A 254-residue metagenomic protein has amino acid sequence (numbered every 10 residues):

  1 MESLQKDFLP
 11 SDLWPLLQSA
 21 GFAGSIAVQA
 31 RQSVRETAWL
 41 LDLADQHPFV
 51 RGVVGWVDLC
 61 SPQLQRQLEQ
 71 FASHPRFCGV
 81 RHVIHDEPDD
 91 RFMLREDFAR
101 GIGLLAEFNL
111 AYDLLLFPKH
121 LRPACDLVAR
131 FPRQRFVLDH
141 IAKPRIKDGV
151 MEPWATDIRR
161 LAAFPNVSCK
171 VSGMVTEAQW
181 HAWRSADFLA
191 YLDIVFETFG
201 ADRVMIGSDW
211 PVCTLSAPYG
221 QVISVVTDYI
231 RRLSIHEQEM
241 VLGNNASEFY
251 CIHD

Functional and structural regions predicted by a protein language model:
M1-A23, H47, S73-E87, Q134-R135 (+2 more regions): Active-site gating loops and adjacent loop-to-helix segments of metal-dependent hydrolytic enzymes
L4-G24, I194, T198-M205, T214-D254: Mid-to-C-terminal alpha-helical segments outside catalytic/metal-binding sites
D12-L17, E36-L43, Q67-F71, D97-L104 (+4 more regions): A general structural detector for well-ordered alpha-helical segments in enzyme core domains, enriched
S25, L40, V53, V80 (+6 more regions): Conserved, mostly hydrophobic/aromatic
I26-Q29, K170-G173, M205-G207, L242: Short beta-strand segments
A30, V57, I141, D209-W210: Active-site metal-binding loops of divalent metal-dependent hydrolases
Q32-K119, D126, K170-M174, H181-A182: Active-site gating/metal-coordination segments in enzymes
F92-M205: Catalytic pocket-lining loop regions of alpha/beta-barrel enzymes, especially the amidohydrolase/enolase/GH5 lineages
